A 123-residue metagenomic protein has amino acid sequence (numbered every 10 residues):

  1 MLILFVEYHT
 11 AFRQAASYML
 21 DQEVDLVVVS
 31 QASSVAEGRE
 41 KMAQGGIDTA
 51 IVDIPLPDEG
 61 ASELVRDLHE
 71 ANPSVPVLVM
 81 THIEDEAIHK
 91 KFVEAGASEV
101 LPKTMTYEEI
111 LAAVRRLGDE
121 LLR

Functional and structural regions predicted by a protein language model:
M1-A11, A16, L20, A50: Conserved acidic segment of CheY-like receiver
Q31-T49: Acidic, metal-coordinating helix/loop segments flanking the phosphotransfer/catalytic sites of two-component signaling
A43-G45, L68-S74, A95: Conserved phosphotransfer cores of two-component systems
I51-L68: Conserved phosphotransfer microenvironments
A87, M105-R115: C-terminal output helix
R115-R123: The C-terminal output helix
